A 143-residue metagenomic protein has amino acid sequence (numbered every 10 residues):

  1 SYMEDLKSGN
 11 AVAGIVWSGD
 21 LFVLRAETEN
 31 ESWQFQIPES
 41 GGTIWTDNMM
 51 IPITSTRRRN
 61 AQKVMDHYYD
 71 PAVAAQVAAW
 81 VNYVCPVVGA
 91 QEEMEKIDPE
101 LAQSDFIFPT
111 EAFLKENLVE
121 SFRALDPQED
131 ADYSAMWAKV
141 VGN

Functional and structural regions predicted by a protein language model:
S1-Q36: Ligand-binding pocket segment of bilobal, Venus flytrap-like solute-binding proteins
M3, K7, I15, Q62-Y69 (+3 more regions): Non-transmembrane alpha-helical segments in soluble domains of secreted/periplasmic/extracellular proteins
E4, E111-N143: Conserved C-terminal helix/tail region of periplasmic/extracytoplasmic solute-binding proteins
G19-F22, S40-T43, S55-T56, A72: Solvent-exposed loop/turn segments at secondary-structure junctions within structured extracellular/periplasmic domains
N30-I53, Q103: Periplasmic-binding protein-like
T43, P52-R57, L125, E129: Extracytoplasmic/periplasmic, Sec-exported soluble proteins
P52-N117: Mature extracytoplasmic/periplasmic domains
